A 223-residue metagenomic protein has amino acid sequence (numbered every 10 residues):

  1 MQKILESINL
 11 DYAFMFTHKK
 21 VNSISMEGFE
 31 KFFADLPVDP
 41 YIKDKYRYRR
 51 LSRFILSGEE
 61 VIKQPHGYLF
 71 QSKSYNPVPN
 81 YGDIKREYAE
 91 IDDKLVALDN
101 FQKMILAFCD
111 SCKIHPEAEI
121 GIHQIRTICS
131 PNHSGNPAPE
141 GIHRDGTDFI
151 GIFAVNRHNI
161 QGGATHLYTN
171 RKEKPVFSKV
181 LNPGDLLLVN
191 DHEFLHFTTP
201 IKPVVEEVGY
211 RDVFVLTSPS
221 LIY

Functional and structural regions predicted by a protein language model:
M1-V78: N-terminal auxiliary "cap/dimerization" subdomain that precedes the catalytic jelly-roll/cupin core of mononuclear
L5-A13, P79-I91, G163: Glycine-rich, often proline-containing surface loops adjacent to acidic residues and nearby aromatics that form
D39-L51, D110-Q124: Short glycine-rich, low-complexity/disordered patches
L51, S57, H123-I125, A154 (+2 more regions): Structured loops at beta-to-helix junctions and adjacent beta-edge loops in soluble globular domains
R53, G141, I150-I152, L186-L188 (+1 more regions): Conserved hydrophobic/aromatic beta-strand scaffold that supports enzyme active sites
V61-G121: Signature of the catalytic double-stranded beta-helix
I114-N182: Catalytic core of non-heme Fe(II) oxygenases with the double-stranded beta-helix
G163-Y223: Catalytic core of Fe(II)/2-oxoglutarate
